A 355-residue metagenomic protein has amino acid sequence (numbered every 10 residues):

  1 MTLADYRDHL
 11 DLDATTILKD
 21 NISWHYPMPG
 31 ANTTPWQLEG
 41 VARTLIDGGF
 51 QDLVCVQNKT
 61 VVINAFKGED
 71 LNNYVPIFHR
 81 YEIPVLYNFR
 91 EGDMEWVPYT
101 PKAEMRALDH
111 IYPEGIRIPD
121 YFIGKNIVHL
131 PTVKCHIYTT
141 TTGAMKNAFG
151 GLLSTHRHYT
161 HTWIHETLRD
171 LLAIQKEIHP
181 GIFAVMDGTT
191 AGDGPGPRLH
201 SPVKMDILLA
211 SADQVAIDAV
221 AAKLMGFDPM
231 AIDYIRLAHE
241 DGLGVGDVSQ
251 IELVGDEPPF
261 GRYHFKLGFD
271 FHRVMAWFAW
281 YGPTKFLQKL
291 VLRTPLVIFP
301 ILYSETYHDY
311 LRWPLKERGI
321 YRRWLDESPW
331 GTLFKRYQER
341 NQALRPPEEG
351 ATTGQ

Functional and structural regions predicted by a protein language model:
M1-Q355: N-terminal and secondary-structure boundary signal
